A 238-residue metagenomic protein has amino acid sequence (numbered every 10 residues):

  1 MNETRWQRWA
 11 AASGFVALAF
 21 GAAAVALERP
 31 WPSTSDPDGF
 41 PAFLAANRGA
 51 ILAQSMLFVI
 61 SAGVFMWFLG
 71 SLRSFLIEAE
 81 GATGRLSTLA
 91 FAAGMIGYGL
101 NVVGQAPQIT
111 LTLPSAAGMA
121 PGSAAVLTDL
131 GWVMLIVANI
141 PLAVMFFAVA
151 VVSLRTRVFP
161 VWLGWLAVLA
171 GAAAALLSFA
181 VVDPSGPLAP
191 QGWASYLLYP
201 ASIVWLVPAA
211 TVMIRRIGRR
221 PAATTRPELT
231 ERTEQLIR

Functional and structural regions predicted by a protein language model:
M1-R238: Hydrophobic, aromatic-enriched alpha-helical segments typical of multi-pass transmembrane helices
